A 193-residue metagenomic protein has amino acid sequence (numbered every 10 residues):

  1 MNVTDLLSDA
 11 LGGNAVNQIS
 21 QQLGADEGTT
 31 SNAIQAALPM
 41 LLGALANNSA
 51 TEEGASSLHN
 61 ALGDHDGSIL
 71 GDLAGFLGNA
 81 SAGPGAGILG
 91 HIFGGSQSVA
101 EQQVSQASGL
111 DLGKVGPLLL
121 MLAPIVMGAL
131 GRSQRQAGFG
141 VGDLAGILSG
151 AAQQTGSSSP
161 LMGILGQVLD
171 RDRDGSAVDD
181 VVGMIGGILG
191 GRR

Functional and structural regions predicted by a protein language model:
M1-R193: A structural "flexibility-hinge" signal
